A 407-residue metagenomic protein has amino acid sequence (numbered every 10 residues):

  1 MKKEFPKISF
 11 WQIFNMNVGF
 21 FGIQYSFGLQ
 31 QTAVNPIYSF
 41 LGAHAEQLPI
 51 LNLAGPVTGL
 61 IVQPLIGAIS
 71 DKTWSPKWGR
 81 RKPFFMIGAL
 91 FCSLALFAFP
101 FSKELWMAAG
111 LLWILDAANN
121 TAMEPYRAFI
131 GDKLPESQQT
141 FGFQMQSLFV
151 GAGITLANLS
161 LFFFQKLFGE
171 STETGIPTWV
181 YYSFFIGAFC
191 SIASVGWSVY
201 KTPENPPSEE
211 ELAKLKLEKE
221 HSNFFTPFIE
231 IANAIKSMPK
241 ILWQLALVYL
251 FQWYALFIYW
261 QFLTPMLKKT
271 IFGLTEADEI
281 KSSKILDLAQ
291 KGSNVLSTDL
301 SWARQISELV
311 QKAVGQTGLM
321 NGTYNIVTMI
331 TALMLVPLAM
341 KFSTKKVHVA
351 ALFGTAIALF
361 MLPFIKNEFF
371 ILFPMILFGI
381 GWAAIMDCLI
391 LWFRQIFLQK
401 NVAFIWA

Functional and structural regions predicted by a protein language model:
M1-W11, K103-G110, T121-A122, Y126-R127 (+1 more regions): Intracellular loop-helix junctions on the cytosolic face of multi-pass helical membrane proteins
K2-T58, W243-V248, Q252-A277, I390: Helix-loop boundary and gating motifs at the non-cytosolic
H44-P56, Q144, T178, G273-I326: Loop-to-transmembrane helix entry
I61-W78, I330-T344: Helix-to-loop junctions at the C-terminal end of transmembrane segments in multipass secondary transporters
F85-E104, F353-K366: C-terminal ends and interior cores of transmembrane alpha-helices in multi-pass membrane transporters/permeases
L94-A122, F370-A384: Hydrophobic core of transmembrane alpha-helices in multi-pass small-molecule transporters, especially MFS/SLC-type
T121-L134, A384-L398: Intracellular juxtamembrane helix-capping segments at the cytosolic ends of symmetry-related transmembrane helices
A339-C388: C-terminal transmembrane helical hairpin of 12-TM major facilitator-type secondary transporters
